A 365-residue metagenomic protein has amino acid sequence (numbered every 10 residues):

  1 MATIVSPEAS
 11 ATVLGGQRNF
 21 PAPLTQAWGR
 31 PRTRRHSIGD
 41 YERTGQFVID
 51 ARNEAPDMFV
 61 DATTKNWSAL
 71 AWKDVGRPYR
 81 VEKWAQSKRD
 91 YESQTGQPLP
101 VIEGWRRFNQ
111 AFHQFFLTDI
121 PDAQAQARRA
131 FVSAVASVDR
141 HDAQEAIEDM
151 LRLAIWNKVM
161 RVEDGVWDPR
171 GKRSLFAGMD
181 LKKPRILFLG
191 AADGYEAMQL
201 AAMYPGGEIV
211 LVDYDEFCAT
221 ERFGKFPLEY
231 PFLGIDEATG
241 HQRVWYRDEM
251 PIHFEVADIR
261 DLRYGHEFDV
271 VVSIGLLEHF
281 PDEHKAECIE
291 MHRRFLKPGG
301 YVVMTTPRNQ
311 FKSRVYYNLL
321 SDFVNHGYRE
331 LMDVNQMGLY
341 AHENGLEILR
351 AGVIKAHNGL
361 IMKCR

Functional and structural regions predicted by a protein language model:
A2-K183, A192-R263, F280, A286 (+1 more regions): Class I (Rossmann-like) S-adenosyl-L-methionine-dependent methyltransferase catalytic domain, capturing the SAM-binding
P184, D269: Conserved acidic residues
F188: Class I SAM-dependent methyltransferase core
H266: Active-site charged/polar residues at nucleotide-handling catalytic sites that mediate phosphoryl, nucleotidyl
V272: A conserved beta-strand element that flanks and buttresses the S-adenosyl-L-methionine
G275-H279: Short catalytic micro-motifs in class I SAM-dependent methyltransferases
A286-P298: A short glycine-rich, Lys/Arg-flanked "PGG" loop and its adjoining helix->strand segment in the class I
